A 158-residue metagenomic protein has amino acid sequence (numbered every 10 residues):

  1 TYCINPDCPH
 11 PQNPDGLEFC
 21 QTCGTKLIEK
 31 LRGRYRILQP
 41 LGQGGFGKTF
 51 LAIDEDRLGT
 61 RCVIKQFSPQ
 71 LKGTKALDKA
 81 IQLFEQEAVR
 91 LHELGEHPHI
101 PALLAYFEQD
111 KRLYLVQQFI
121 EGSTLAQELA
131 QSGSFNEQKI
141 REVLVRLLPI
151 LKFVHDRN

Functional and structural regions predicted by a protein language model:
L38-G45, T49: Protein kinase glycine-rich loop
I53-C62: Conserved N-lobe loop of protein kinases adjacent to the ATP-binding glycine-rich P-loop
K65-Q70: Conserved beta3-strand ATP-binding lysine motif
G73-E93: AlphaC helix of the eukaryotic protein kinase fold
A105-Y106: Activation-segment/catalytic-loop signature of the eukaryotic protein kinase fold
D110-T124, E128: Conserved short submotifs of the Hanks-type protein kinase catalytic core that shape the nucleotide-binding pocket
V143-L144: Activation segment signature within eukaryotic-like protein kinase domains
P149-N158: Protein kinase catalytic-loop region centered on the HRD/HxD motif
